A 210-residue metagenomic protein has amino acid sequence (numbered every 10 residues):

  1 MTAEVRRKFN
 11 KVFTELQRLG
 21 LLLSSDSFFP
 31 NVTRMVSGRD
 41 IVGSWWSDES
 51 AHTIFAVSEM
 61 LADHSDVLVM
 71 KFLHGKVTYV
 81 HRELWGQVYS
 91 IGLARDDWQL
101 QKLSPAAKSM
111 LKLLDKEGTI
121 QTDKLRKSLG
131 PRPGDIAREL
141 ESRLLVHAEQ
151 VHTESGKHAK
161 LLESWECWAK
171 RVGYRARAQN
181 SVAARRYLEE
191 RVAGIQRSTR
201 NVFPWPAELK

Functional and structural regions predicted by a protein language model:
M1-K210: Long, low-complexity intrinsically disordered regions
